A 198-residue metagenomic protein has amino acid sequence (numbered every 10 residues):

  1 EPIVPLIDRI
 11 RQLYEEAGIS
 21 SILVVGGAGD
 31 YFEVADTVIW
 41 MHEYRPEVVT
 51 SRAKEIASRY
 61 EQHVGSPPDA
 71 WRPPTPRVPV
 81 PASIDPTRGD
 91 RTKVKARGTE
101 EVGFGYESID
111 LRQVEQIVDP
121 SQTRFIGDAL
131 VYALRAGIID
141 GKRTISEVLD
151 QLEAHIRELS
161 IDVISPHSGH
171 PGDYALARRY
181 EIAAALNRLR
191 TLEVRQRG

Functional and structural regions predicted by a protein language model:
E1-I10: Substrate-gripping "pore-loop 1 plus following alpha2 helix"
Q12-G18, V24-G198: Conserved NTP phosphate-binding and transfer environment spanning the P-loop NTPase/kinase superfamily
